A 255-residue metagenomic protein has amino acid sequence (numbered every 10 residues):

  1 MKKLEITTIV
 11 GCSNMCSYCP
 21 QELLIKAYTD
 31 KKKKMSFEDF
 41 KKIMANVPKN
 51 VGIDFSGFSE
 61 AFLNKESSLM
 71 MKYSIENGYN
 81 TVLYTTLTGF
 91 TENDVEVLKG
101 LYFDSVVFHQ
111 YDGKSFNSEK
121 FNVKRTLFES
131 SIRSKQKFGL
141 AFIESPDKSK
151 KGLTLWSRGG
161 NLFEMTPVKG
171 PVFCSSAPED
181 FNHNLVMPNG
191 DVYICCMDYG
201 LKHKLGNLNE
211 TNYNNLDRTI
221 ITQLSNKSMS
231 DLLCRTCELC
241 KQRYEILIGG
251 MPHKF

Functional and structural regions predicted by a protein language model:
M1-K31, A45-P48, N182, C196 (+1 more regions): N-terminal pre-core extensions flanking Radical SAM catalytic domains
K2-T166, F173-S176: Conserved glycine-rich "GG(E/T)P / GGGxP" loop and the immediately following alpha-helix in the radical SAM core
F128-P167, M197-L247: C-terminal accessory region of radical SAM enzymes
P167-K169, F181: Short, structured interface segments that constitute the first stable element of a domain
E179-F181, G200: A conserved catalytic-core signature of glycosyltransferases
V186-M187: Short, acidic, Ser/Thr-enriched surface-loop or helix-capping motifs
D191-V192: Hydrophobic "anchor" residues
